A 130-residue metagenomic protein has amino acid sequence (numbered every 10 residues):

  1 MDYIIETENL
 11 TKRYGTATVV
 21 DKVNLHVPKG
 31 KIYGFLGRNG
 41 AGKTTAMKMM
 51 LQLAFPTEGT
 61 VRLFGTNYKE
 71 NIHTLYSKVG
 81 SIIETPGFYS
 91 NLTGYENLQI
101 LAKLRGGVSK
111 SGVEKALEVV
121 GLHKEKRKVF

Functional and structural regions predicted by a protein language model:
A17-T18, H73: Short coil-to-beta microelement around the adenine-binding A-loop and adjacent beta1/P-loop entry of ABC ATPase
R38-G42: Walker A (P-loop) phosphate-binding loop of ABC-type ATPase nucleotide-binding domains
L51: Helix-to-loop junction immediately C-terminal to a conserved catalytic motif
G59-E70, T74-L75: Conserved ABC transporter NBD signature motif
Q99, K110-E125: Conserved ABC ATPase "signature" region
